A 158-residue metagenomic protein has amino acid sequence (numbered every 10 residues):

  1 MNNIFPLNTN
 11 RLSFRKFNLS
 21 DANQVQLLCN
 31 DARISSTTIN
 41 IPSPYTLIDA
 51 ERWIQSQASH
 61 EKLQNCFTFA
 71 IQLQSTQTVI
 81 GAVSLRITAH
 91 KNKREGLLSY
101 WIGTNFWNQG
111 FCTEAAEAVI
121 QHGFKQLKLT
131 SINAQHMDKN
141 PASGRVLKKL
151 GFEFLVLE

Functional and structural regions predicted by a protein language model:
M1-R33, T68, Q72-E158: Acyl-donor (CoA/ACP) binding surface of acyl/acetyltransferases
S35-S56: Conserved GNAT-fold acetyl-CoA-binding loop/helix
Q55-A70: A short helix-loop-beta-strand connector motif used in the catalytic cores of GNAT acetyltransferases and, in some
